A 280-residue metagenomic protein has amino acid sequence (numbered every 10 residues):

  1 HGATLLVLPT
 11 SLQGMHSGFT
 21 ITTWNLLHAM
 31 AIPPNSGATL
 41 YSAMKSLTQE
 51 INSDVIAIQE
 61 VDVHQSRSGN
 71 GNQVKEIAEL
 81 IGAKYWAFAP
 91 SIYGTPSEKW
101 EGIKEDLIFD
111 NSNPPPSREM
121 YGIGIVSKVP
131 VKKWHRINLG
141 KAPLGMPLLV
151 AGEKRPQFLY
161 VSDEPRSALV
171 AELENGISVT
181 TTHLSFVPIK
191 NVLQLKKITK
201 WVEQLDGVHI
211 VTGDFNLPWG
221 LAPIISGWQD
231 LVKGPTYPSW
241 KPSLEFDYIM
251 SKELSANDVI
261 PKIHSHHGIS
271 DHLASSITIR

Functional and structural regions predicted by a protein language model:
G2-M120, V192, K196, H267 (+1 more regions): N-terminal, active-site-proximal structural segment of metallo-dependent hydrolase catalytic domains
L12-T22, Y121-H135, M146-L148, D163-T181 (+1 more regions): Beta-strand-turn-beta hairpins that frame and shape the catalytic cleft of phosphate-ester-processing enzymes
T20-L26, S46-N70, A89, V126 (+5 more regions): Active-site beta-strand/loop signature of hydrolases that rely on acidic residues for catalysis
A29-P33, D62, L139, L144-L159 (+1 more regions): Surface-exposed cleft-lining segments at the edges of enzyme active sites
N52, G82, K128-P130, S178 (+1 more regions): Short loop/turn motifs at secondary-structure junctions
Y93-K99, W134-A142: Membrane-interface segments of envelope glycosyltransferases acting on lipid-linked substrates or membrane lipids
I108-P115, R155-Y160, G234-P238, K262-S265: Short, P/G- and charge-enriched loop/turn segments at secondary-structure junctions
K133-N138, V187-I210, F215-R280: Metal-dependent phosphoester-hydrolase catalytic domains
